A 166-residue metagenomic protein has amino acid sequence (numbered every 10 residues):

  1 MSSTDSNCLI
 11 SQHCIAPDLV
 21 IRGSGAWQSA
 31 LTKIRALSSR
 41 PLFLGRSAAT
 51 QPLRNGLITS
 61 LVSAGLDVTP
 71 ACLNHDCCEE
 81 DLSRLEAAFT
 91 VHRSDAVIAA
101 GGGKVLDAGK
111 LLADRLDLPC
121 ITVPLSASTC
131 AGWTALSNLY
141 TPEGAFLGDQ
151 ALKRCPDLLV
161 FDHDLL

Functional and structural regions predicted by a protein language model:
M1-A96: ATP/NTP phosphate-donor binding region
T4-D5, V105, E143, D149: Short leucine-rich amphipathic alpha-helices used at interfaces
D18, D114-L166: A glycine/threonine-rich phosphate-anchoring loop and its flanking beta-alpha core in nucleotide/phosphate-binding
W27-A30, T50-R54, K104-L111, T129-W133: Short glycine/serine/threonine-rich phosphate/pyrophosphate-binding segments that cradle anionic phosphate groups
A48-A49, T69-L73, V97-A99, L125-S128 (+1 more regions): Short, surface-exposed, polar/charged, turn-prone segments marking secondary-structure boundaries
A49, D76-C77, K104, A127 (+1 more regions): Glycine-/small-residue-rich active-site loops that bind phosphorylated ligands and cofactors
G56-T59, L85, L112-R115, A135-N138: Short, glycine/charged-enriched secondary-structure capping and boundary segments
F89-L112, L116-A127: A short, small-residue-rich loop immediately preceding and capping a beta-strand
